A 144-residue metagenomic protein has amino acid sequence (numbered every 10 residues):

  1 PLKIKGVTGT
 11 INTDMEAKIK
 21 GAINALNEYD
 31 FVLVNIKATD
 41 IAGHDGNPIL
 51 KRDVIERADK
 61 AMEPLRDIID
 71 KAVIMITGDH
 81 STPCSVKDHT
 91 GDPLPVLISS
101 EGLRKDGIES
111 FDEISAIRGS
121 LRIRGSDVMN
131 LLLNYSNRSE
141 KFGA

Functional and structural regions predicted by a protein language model:
P1-A144: Feature captures the catalytic ectodomains and active-site-proximal regions of enzymes that hydrolyze or transfer
